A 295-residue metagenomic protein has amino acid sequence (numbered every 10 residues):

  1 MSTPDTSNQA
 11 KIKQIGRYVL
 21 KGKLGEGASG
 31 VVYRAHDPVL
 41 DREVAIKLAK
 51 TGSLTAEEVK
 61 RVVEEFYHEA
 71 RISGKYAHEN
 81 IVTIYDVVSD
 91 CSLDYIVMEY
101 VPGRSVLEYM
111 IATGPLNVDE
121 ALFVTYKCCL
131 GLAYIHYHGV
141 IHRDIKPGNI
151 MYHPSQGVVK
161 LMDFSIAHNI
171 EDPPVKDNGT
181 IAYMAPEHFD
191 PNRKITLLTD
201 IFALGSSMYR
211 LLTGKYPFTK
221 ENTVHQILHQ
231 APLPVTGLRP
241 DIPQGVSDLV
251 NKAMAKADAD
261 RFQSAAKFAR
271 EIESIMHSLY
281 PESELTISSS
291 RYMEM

Functional and structural regions predicted by a protein language model:
V31: Conserved N-lobe ATP-binding subsite of Hanks-type protein kinase domains, especially the beta3 VAIK lysine
S53-K75: AlphaC helix of the eukaryotic protein kinase fold
V87: Activation-segment/catalytic-loop signature of the eukaryotic protein kinase fold
C91-S105, Y109: Conserved short submotifs of the Hanks-type protein kinase catalytic core that shape the nucleotide-binding pocket
V124-T125: Activation segment signature within eukaryotic-like protein kinase domains
L130-V140: Protein kinase catalytic-loop region centered on the HRD/HxD motif
A182-S283: C-terminal lobe helix-coil module of Hanks-type protein kinase domains
